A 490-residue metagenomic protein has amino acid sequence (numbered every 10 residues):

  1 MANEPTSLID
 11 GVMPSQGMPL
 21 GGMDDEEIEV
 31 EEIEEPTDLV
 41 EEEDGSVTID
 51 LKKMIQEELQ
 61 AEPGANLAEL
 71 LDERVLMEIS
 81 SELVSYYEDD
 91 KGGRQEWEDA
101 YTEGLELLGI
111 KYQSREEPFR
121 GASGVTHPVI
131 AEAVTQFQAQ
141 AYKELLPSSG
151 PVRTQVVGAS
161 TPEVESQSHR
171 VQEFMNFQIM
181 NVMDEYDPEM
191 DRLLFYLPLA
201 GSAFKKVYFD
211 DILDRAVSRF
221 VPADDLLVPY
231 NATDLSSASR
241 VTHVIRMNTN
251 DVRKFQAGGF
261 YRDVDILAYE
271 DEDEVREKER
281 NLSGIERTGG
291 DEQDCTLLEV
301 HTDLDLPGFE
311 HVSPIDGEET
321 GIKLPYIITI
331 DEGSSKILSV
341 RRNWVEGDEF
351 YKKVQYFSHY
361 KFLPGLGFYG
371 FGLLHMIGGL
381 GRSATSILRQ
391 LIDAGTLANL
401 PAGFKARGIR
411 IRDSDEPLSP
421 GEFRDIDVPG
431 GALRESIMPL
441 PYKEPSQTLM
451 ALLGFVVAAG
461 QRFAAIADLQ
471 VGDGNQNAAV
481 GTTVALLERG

Functional and structural regions predicted by a protein language model:
A2-W344, G403, D415, P445-T448 (+1 more regions): Extended, helix-rich architectural segments
A131-F177, F209, D224, E332-Y369 (+5 more regions): Long amphipathic alpha-helical segments
